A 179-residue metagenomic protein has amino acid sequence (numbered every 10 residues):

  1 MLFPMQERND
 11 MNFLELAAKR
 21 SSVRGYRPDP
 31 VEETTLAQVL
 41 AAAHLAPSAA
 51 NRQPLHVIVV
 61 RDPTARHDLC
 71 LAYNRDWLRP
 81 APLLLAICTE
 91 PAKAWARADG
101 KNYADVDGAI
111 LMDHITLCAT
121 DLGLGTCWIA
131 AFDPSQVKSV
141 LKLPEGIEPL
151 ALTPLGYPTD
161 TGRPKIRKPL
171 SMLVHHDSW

Functional and structural regions predicted by a protein language model:
M1-D10: Short, Lys/Arg-enriched N-terminal segments with co-localized hydrophobic residues within the first ~10-30 amino acids
F13-V23, R27-P30, T35, A151-W179: C-terminal helix-cap and adjacent tail motif
T35-A41, L45-L111: Glycine/small-residue-rich phosphate/adenosyl-binding loop
T89, A131, Y157: Short secondary-structure boundary segments
G123: Structured binding elements
T126-A130: Short beta-strand segments at enzyme active-site cores
V137-L150: Short, electropositive alpha-helical surface patch
